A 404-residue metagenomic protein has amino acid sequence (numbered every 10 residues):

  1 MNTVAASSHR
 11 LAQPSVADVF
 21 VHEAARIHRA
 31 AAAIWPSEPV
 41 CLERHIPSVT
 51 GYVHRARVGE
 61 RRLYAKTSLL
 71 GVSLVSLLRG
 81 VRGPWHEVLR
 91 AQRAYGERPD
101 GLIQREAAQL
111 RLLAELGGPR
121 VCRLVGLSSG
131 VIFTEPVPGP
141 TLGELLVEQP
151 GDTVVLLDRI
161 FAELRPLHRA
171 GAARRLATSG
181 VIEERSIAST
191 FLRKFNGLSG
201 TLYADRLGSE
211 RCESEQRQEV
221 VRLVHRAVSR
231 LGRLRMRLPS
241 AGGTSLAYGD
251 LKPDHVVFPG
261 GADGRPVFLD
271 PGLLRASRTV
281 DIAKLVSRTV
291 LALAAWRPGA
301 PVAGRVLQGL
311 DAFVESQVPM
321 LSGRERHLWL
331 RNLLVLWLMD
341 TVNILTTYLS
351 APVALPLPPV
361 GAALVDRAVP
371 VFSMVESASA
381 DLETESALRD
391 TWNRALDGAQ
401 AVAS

Functional and structural regions predicted by a protein language model:
M1-G130, S240, P259-P266, L388-S404: Conserved NTP-binding catalytic cores of kinases and kinase-like/nucleotidyltransferase enzymes across multiple kinase
L112-G118, G143-I187, V228-R237: Conserved kinase catalytic-core helix
C122-D158, G197: Conserved structural core of kinase catalytic domains
S179-M236: Active-site catalytic-loop/activation-segment of kinase and kinase-like phosphoryl-transfer enzymes
G243-G249, P253: Catalytic-loop of the protein kinase fold
D254-R288: Catalytic activation segment of kinase domains across protein kinase-like and atypical kinase folds
T279-L321, W337-L357: Active-site activation/catalytic loop segments of kinase-like enzymes and analogous catalytic loops in related
G304, R324, L336-S404: ATP/Mg2+ or Mg2+-diphosphate-binding catalytic cores that bind nucleotide phosphates or diphosphates via glycine-rich
